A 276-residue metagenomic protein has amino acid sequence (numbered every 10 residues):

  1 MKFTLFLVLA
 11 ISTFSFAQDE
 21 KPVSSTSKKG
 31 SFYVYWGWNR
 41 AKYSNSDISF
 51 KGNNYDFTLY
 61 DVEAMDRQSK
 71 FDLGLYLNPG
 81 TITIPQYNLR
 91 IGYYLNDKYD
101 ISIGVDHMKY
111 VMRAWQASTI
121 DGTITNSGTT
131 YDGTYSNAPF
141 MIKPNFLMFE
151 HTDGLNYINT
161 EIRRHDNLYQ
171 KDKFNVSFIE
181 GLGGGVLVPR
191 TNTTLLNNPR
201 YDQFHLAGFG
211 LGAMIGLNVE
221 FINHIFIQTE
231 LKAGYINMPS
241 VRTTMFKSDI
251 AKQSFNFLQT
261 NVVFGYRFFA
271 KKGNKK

Functional and structural regions predicted by a protein language model:
Q18-Y93, Q259-N261, G265-G273: Short glycine/proline- and aromatic-enriched beta-strand/turn motifs that initiate or cap beta-hairpins
K21-P22, G74-L77, P144-E150, L195-F204 (+1 more regions): Extracellular loop and loop/strand-boundary signature of outer-membrane beta-barrel proteins
S27-G30, R90-T194, G265: Gram-negative (and chloroplast) outer-membrane scaffold detector with strong preference for beta-barrel transmembrane
K28-F32, T83-Y87, T152-I158, V176 (+2 more regions): Residues that define the transmembrane beta-barrel architecture of outer-membrane proteins
W36, L89-Y93, I158-D166, L182-V186 (+3 more regions): Residues on the lipid-exposed face of transmembrane beta-strands in outer-membrane beta-barrel proteins
N39-N45, M108-M112, G185-T191, G234-S240 (+1 more regions): Structural signature of outer-membrane beta-barrel domains
S46-G52, A114-I120, R190-P199, S240-K247: Outer-membrane beta-barrel translocator domains and adjoining extracellular loop/strand segments of Gram-negative
S46-S49, Y55, G216, E220-K276: Predominantly the C-terminal beta-signal and adjacent terminal strand-loop region of outer-membrane beta-barrel
